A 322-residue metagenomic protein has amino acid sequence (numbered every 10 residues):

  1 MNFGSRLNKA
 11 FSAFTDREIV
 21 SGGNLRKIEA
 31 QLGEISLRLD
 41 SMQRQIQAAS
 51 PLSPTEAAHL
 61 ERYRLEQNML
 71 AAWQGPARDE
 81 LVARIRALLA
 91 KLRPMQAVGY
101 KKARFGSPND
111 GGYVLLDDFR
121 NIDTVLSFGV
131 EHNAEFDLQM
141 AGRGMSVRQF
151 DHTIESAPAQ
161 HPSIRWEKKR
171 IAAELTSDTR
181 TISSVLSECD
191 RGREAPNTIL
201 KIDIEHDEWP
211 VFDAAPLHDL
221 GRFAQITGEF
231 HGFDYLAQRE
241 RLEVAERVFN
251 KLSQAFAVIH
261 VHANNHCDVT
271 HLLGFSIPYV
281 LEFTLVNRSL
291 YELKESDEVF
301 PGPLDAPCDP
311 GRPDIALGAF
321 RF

Functional and structural regions predicted by a protein language model:
M1-E66: Boundary detector for helix-to-coil junctions that initiate low-complexity/charged tails
S50-T124, H132-N133, Q139, K168 (+2 more regions): Rossmann-like AdoMet/SAM-dependent catalytic core
H132-N133, Q149-A157: Short, polar loop motifs at secondary-structure junctions
L138-M140, E155-I164, H218: Short loop/helix-cap segments at secondary-structure boundaries that form the rim of catalytic
Q139, Q149-T153, R170: Conserved acidic E/D residue at the C-terminus of a beta-strand in Rossmann-like folds
K169-A172, D203: Conserved acidic residues
L200-D207: Switch II (G3) loop of P-loop NTPases
P210-R247: A short alpha/beta connector and helix-capping loop motif
